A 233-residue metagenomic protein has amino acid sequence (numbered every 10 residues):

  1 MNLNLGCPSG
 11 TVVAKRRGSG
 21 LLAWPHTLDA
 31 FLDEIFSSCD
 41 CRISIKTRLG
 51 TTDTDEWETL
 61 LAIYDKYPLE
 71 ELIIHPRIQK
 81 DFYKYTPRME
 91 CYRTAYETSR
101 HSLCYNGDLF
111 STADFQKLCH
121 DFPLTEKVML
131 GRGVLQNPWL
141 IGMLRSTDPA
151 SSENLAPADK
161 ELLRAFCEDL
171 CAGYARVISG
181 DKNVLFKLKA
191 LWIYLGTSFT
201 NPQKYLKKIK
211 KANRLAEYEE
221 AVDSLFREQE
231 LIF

Functional and structural regions predicted by a protein language model:
M1-R17, H26-H101: Alpha/beta enzyme core
P8, G20, T52, L109 (+1 more regions): Gly/Ser/Thr-rich beta-alpha loop segments that engage phosphate groups in nucleotides
K15-S19, S151-N154: Short coil/turn segments at secondary-structure junctions
L21-P25, Y85, A156, K160: Flexible, glycine- and charge-enriched loops at secondary-structure boundaries
A23, T52, Y83, N106-G107 (+1 more regions): Residues that cap or flank secondary-structure elements
W24-F31, F166-C167, L188: Hydrophobic alpha-helical membrane-association signature
S38-D40, W57-E71, E90, T94-Y105 (+1 more regions): Alpha/beta catalytic cores of nucleotide-metabolism and tRNA/nucleoside-modifying enzymes
